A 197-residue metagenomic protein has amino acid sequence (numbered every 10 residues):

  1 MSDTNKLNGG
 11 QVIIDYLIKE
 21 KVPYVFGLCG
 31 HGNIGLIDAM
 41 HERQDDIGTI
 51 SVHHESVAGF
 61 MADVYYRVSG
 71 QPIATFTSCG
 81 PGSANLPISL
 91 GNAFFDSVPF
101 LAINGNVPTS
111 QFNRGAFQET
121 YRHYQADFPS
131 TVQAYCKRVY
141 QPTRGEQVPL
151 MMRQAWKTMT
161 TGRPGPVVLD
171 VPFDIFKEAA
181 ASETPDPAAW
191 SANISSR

Functional and structural regions predicted by a protein language model:
S2-R197: N-terminal alpha/beta PP-like core and its mobile active-site loop of ThDP/TPP-dependent enzymes
